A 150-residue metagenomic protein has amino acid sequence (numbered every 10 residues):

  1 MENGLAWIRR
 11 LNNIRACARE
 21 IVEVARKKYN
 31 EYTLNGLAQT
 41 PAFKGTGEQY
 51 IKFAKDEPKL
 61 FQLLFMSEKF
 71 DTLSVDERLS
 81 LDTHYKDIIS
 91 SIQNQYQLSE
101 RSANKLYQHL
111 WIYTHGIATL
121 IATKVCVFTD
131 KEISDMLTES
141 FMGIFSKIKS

Functional and structural regions predicted by a protein language model:
M1-C17: Helix-turn-helix
L5, Y29, T33, F61-F65: Membrane-helix exit/interface motif
C17-G45, K86-N94: Amphipathic alpha-helical linker/stalk segments
N30, L34, I51-K55, I89 (+3 more regions): Short amphipathic alpha-helical interface segments enriched in basic and hydrophobic/aromatic residues, used as
K44, E48-I51, A103-W111: Short, well-structured alpha-helical segments
K44-F65: Helical hydrophobic small-molecule/effector-binding pocket
L63, S67, I112-T129, I144-S150: Amphipathic C-terminal alpha-helical segment
T72-Q97, N104-Q108, D135, E139-S146: Amphipathic alpha-helical packing segments from all-alpha helical-bundle domains
